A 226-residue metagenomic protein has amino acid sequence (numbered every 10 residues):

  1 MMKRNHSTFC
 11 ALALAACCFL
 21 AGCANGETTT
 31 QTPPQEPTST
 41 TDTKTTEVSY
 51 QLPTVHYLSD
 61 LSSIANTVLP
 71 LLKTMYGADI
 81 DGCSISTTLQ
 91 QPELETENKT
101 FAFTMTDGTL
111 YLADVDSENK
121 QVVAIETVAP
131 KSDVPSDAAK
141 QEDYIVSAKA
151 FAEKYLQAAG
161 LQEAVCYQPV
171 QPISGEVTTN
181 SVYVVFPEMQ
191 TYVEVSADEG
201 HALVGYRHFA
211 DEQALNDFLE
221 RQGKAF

Functional and structural regions predicted by a protein language model:
M2-C10: Bacterial N-terminal signal peptides that target proteins for export
C18-G22: C-terminal motif of bacterial Sec signal peptides marking the signal peptidase cleavage site
A24-Q90: N-terminal, intrinsically disordered, polar/charged segments of Gram-positive cell-envelope systems that serve as
Q31-V48, T104-T127: Compositionally biased P/S/T/G-rich terminal and signal peptide-adjacent segments that lie outside catalytic cores
P53-H56, T100, V134-A138, N180-S181: Short, recurring structural edge motifs at helix starts
T74-E118, V165-H208: Exposed beta-strand-loop-beta-strand "reactive/processing" segments of non-cytosolic proteins
S117-Q168, F218, Q222: Long, charged/polar, surface-exposed segments that mediate recognition or autoinhibition
G205-F226: Short, low-complexity, Pro/Ser/Thr/Gly-rich segments in the mature regions of secreted, periplasmic
